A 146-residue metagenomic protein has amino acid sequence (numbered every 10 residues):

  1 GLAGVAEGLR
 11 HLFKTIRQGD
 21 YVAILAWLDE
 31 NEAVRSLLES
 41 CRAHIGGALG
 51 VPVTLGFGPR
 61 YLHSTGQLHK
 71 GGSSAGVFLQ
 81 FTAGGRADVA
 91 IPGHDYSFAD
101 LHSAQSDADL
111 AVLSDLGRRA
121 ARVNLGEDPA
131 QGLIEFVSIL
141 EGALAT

Functional and structural regions predicted by a protein language model:
G1-T146: Phosphate-moiety recognition in structured ligand-binding domains
